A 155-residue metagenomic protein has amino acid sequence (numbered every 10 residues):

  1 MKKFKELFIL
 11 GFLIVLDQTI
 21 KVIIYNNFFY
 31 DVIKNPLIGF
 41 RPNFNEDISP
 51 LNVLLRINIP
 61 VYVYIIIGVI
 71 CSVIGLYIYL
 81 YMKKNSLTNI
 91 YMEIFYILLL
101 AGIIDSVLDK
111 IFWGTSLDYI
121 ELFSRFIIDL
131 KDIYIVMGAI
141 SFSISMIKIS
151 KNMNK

Functional and structural regions predicted by a protein language model:
M1-K155: Alpha-helical transmembrane bundles and membrane-interface segments of multipass inner-membrane proteins
